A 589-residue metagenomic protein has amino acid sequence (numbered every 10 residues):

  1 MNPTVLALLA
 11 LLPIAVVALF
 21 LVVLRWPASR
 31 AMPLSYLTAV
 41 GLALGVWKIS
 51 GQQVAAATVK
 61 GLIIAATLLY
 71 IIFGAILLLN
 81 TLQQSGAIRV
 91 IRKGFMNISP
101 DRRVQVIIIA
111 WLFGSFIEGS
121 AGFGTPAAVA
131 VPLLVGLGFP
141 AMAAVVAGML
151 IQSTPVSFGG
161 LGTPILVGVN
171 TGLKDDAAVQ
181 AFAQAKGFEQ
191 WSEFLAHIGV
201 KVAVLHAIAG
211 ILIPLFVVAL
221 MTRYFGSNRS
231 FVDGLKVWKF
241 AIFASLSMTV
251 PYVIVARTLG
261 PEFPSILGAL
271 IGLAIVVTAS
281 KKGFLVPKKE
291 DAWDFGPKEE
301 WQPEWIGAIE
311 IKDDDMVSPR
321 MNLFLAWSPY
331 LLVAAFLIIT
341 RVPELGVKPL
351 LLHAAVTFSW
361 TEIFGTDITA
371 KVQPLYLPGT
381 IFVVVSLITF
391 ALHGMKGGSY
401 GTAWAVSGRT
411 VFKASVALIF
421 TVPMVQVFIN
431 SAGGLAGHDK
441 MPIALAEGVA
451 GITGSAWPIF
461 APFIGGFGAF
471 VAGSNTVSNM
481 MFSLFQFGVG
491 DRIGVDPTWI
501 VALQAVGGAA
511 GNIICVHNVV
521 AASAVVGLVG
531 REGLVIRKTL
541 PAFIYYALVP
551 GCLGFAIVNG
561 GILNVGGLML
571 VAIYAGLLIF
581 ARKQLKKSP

Functional and structural regions predicted by a protein language model:
M1-A10, I211-I363, G530-L540, L548 (+1 more regions): Long, contiguous bundles of hydrophobic transmembrane helices that form the permeation core of multi-pass
M1-L6, R25-A31, V54-A66, H197-L205 (+8 more regions): Interfacial loop-to-helix junctions that mark the boundaries of transmembrane helices in multi-pass membrane
N2-A7, V17-Q53, G74-S85, V276-P287 (+4 more regions): Structural signal for alpha-helical transmembrane segments and their membrane-water exit/capping regions in multi-pass
A55-I63, T67-P140, V145-V146, M395-V489: Membrane-embedded alpha-helical segments and adjacent helix-loop junctions characteristic of multi-pass solute
R103-S115, A141-T154, V167, A181-P214 (+3 more regions): Alpha-helical transmembrane segments of multi-pass membrane proteins
T125-L133, M149, G162-K174, L220 (+2 more regions): Re-entrant/interfacial helical elements at transmembrane boundaries that shape and gate the permeation pathway
P164-G199, G433-G454, M481-G488, R492-I493: Membrane-interface interhelical connector segments
G268, K298-I464: Transmembrane helical segments that form the transport core of multi-pass membrane transport proteins
